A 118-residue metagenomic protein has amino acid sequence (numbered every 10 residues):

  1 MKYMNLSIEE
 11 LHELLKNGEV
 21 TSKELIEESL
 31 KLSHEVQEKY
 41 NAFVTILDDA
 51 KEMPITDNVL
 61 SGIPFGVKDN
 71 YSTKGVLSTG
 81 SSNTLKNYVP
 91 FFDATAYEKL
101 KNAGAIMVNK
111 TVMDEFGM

Functional and structural regions predicted by a protein language model:
M1-V89, D93-A94, M113-M118: Short, well-ordered alpha-helical
L100: Nucleotide-cofactor and metal-assisted catalytic machinery
A103: Conserved dinucleotide-binding and phosphotransfer motif residues
